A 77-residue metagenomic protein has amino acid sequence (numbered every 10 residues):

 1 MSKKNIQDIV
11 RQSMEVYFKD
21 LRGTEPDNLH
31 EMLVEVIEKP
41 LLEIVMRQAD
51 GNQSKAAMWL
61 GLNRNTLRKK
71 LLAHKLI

Functional and structural regions predicted by a protein language model:
M1-N5, Q12-S13, K19-I77: Bacterial C-terminal helix-turn-helix
